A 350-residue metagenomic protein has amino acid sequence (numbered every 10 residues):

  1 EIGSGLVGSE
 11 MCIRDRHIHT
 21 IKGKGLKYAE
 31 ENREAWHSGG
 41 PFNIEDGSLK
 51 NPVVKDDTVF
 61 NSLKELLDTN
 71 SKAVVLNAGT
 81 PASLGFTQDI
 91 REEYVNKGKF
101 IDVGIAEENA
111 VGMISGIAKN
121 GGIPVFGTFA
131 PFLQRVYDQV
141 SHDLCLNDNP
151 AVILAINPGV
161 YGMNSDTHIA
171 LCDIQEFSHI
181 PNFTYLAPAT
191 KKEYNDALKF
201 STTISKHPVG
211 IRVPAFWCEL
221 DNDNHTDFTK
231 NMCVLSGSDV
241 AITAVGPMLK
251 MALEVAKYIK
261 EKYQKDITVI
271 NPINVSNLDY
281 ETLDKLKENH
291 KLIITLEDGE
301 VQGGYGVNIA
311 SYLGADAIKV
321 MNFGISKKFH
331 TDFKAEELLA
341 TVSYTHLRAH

Functional and structural regions predicted by a protein language model:
E1-G8, I13, H346-H350: Single conserved hydrophobic/aromatic residue that forms the stacking wall/gate of nucleotide- or nucleobase-binding
D15-K206, W217: Thiamine diphosphate
V74-L76, A241-T243, I294: Conserved beta-strand elements of the Class I
A78-G79, G104-I105, I270-N277, I325-S326: Short beta->alpha junction loops
Q88, E108, G112, G121-I123 (+1 more regions): Short, acidic loop-beta-alpha module within alpha/beta folds
G162-N164, T184, V307-R348: Peripheral docking tails and interdomain loops at the edges of cofactor- or intermediate-handling domains
W217-C233: Aromatic-enriched
D266-L286: Generic long, charged, amphipathic alpha-helical segments
